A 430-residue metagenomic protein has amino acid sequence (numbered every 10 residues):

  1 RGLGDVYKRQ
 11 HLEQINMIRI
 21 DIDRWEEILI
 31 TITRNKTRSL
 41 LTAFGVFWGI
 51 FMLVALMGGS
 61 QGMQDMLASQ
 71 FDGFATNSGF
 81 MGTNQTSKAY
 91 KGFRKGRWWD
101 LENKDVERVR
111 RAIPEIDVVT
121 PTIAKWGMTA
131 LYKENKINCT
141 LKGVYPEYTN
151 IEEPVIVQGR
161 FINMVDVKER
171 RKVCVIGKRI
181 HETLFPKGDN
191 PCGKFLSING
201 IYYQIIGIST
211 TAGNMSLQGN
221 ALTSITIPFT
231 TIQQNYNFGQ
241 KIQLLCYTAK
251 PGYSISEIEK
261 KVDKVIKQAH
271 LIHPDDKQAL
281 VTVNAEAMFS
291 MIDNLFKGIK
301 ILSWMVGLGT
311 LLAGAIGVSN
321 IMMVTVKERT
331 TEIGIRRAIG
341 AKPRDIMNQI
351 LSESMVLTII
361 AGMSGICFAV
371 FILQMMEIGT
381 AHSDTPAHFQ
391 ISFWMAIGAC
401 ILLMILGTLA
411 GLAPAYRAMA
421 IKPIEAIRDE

Functional and structural regions predicted by a protein language model:
R1-Y7: Short, small-residue-biased leader/transition segments that mark boundaries at the very start of proteins
L12, I20-D23, A415-E430: Short cytosolic juxtamembrane segments of multi-pass membrane proteins
R24-T33, T37-G45, M52, L56-M57 (+3 more regions): Transmembrane alpha-helical interface segments in multi-pass membrane proteins
L29-R34, Q61-Q64, A68-F71, E286-S303 (+2 more regions): Alpha-helical membrane-interface segments at transmembrane helix boundaries
Q61-T140, E147-N150, E182-T183, Q233-Q234 (+1 more regions): Hydrophobic, regular-secondary-structure patches
Q70, C246, E259-K261, H273-G307: Peri-transmembrane interface segments
K88-R97, L131-K136, I208-A212, F238 (+2 more regions): Structural beta->alpha junctions
K142, E147-I162, K172-H273: Mid-to-C-terminal secondary-structure elements that act as membrane-proximal/extracytoplasmic interface segments
